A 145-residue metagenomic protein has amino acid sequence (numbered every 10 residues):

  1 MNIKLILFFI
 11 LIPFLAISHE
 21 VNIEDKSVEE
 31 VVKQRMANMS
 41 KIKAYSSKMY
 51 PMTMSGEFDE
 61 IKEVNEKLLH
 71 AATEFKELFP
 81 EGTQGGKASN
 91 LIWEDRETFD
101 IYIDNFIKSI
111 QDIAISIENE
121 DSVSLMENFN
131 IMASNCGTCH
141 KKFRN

Functional and structural regions predicted by a protein language model:
K4-F14: Sec-dependent N-terminal signal peptides
L11, F129-M132: Residue-level signal for mature regions of secreted extracellular proteins and peptides
A16-E20: Boundary at the C-terminal end of the N-terminal hydrophobic targeting segment
V21-F129: Extracytoplasmic c-type cytochrome modules immediately beyond a signal peptide or single-pass transmembrane anchor
M132-R144: The canonical Cys-X-X-Cys-His
